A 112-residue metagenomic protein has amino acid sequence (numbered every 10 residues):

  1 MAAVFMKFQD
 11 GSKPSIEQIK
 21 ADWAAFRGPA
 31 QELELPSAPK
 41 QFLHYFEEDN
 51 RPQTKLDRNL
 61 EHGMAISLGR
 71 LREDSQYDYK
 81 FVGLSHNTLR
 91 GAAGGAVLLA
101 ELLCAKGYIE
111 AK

Functional and structural regions predicted by a protein language model:
M1-K80: C-terminal substrate-binding/catalytic lobe of Rossmann-fold NAD(P)-dependent oxidoreductases
D78-K112: Generic C-terminus detector
